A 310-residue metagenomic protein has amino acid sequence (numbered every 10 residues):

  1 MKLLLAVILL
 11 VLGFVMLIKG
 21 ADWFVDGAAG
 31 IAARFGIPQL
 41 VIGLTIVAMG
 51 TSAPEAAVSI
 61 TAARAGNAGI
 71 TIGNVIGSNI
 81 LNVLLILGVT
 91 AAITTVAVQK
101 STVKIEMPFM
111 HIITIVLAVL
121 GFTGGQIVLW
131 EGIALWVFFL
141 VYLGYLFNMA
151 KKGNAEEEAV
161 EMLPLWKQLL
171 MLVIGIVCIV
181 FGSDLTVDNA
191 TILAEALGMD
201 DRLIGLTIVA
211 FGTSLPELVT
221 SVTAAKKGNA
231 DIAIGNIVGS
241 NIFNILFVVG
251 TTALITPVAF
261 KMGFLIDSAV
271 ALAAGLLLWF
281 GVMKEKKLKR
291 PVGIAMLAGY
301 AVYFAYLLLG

Functional and structural regions predicted by a protein language model:
M1-G310: Hydrophobic alpha-helical segments, chiefly the membrane-spanning helices and signal/signal-anchor peptides
